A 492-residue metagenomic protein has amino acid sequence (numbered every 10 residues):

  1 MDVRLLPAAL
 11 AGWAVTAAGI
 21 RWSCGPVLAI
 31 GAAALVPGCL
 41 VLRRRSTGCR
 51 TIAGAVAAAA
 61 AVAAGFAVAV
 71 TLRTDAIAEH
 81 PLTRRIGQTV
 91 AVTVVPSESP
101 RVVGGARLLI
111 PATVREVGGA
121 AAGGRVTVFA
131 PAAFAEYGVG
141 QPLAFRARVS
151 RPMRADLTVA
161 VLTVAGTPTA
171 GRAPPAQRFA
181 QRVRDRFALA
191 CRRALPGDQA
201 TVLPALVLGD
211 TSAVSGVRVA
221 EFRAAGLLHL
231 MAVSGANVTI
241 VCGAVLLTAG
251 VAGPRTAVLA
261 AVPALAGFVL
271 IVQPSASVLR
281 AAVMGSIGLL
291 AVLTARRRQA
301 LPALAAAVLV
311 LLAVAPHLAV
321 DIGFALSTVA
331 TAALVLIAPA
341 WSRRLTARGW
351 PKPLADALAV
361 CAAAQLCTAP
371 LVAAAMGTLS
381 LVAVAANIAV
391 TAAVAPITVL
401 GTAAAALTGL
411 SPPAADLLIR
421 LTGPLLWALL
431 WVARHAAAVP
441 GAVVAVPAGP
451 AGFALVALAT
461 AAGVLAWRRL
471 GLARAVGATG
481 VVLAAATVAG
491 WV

Functional and structural regions predicted by a protein language model:
M1-E79, A448-A454, A461-A466, L472-G480: N-terminal leader/targeting segments
D2-A17, A155-A281, L289: Aromatic-rich juxtamembrane segments at the membrane interface
A8-A17, R21-C24, A276-L458: Internal transmembrane alpha-helical bundles of multi-pass membrane proteins
P37-I52, V70, L246-A257, M284-A300 (+3 more regions): Cytoplasmic membrane-interface segments at the C-terminal ends of transmembrane helices
G87-V102, I110-A112: Structural detector for short beta-strands of small beta-barrel domains
G104-T127: OB-fold (S1/OB) nucleic-acid-binding surfaces
A132-R146: Short nucleic-acid-contacting surface segments enriched for D/E, G, S/T with interspersed K/R
V488-V492: Terminal, non-globular segments
